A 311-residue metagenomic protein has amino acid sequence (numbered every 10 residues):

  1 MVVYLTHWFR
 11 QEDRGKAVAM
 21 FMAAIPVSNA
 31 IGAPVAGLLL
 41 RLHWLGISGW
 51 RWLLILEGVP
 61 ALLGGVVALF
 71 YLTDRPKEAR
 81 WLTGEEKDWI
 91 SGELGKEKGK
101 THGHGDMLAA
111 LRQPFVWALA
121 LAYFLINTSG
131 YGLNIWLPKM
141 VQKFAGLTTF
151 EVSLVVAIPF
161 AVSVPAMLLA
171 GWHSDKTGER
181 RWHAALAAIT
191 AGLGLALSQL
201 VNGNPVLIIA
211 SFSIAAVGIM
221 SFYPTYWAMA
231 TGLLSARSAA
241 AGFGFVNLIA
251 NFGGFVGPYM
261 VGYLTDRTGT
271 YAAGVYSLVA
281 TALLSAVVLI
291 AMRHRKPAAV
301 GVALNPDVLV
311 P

Functional and structural regions predicted by a protein language model:
M1-A23: Cytoplasmic helix-loop-helix junction between adjacent transmembrane helices in 12-TM secondary transporters
M1-F9, S221-L234: Intracellular juxtamembrane helix-capping segments at the cytosolic ends of symmetry-related transmembrane helices
G15-L38, W44, P60-A61, N247-G257: Glycine-rich segments within core transmembrane alpha-helices of 12-TM secondary carriers
L40, A166-E179, T265-D266: Helix-to-loop junctions at the C-terminal end of transmembrane segments in multipass secondary transporters
R51-F70, V275-I290: Symmetry-related core transmembrane helices of the 12-TM Major Facilitator Superfamily/SLC fold
L108-G171, Y223, W227, G257-P258: Extracytoplasmic gate region of multi-pass secondary transporters
R180-M229: C-terminal transmembrane helical hairpin of 12-TM major facilitator-type secondary transporters
T231-T270, L278: A late C-terminal transmembrane helix in Major Facilitator Superfamily
